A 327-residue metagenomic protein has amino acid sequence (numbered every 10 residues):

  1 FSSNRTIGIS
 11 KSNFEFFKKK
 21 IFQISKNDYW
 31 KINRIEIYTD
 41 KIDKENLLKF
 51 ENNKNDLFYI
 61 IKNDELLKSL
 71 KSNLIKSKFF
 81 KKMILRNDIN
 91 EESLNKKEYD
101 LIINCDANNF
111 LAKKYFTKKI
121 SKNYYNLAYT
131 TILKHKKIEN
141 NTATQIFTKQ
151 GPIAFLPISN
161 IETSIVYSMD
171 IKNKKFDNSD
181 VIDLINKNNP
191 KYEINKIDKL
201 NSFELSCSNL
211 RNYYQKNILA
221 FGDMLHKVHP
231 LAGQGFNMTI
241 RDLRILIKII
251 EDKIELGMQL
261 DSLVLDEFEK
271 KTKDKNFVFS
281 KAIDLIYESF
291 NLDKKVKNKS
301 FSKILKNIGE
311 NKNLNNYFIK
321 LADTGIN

Functional and structural regions predicted by a protein language model:
F1-N33: Glycine-rich FAD cofactor-binding loop and adjacent beta-loop-alpha segment at the N-terminus of flavoprotein
G8-K11, E51-S72, K172-S179, L205 (+1 more regions): Short beta-strand to alpha-helix junction loop
F14, N63-L67, K71, N126 (+6 more regions): A general structural signal for well-ordered alpha-helical segments in protein cores
F17, L70, F155: Residue-level signal for inorganic ion chemistry
Y29-T130: Conserved N-terminal helical subregion
C105-K191, I197-L200: Conserved FAD-binding catalytic core of PHBH/FMO-like flavoproteins
N173-L263: FAD/FMN-dependent oxidoreductases across multiple families
K248-N327: C-terminal helical "tail/cap" subdomain of flavin- and related membrane-associated enzymes
